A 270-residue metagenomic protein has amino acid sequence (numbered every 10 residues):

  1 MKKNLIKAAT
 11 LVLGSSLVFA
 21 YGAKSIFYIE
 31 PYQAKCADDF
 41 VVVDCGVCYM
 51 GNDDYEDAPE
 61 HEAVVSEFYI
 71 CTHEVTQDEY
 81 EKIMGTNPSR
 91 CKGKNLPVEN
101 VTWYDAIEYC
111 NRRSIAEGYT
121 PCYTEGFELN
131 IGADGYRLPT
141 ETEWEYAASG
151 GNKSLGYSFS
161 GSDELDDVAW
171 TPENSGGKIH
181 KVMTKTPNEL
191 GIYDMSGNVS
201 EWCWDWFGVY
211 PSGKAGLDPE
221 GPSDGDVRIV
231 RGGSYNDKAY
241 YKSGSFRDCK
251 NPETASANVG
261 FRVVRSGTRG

Functional and structural regions predicted by a protein language model:
M1-I6: Positively charged n-region of N-terminal signal peptides that target proteins for export
L13, L17-Y21: Hydrophobic core
Y21-C36: Bacterial Sec-dependent N-terminal signal peptides
A34-S89, P97-S114, S196-G197, V263: A short glycine-rich, aromatic-capped structural motif
V41-V42, Y69-E74, E99-N100, R137-P139 (+7 more regions): Structural recognition of the beta-strand scaffold that forms the well-ordered cores of secreted hydrolase catalytic
C48, G93-D167, W202: Short, well-ordered surface patches within globular domains
E56-A63, N152-K153, S175-K178, M195-G270: Surface-exposed recognition segments
D167-I192: A short, contiguous structural element within a folded domain that forms the immediate neighborhood of a functional site
